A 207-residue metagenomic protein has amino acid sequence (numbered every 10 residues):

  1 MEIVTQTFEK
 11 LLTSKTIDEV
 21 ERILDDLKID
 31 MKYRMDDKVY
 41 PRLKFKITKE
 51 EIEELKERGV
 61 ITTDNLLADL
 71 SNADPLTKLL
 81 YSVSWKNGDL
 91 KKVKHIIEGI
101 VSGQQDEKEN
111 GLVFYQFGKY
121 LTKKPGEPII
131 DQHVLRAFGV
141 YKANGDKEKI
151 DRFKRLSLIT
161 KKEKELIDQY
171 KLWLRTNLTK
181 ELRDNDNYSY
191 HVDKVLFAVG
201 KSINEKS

Functional and structural regions predicted by a protein language model:
M1-F45, P128-S207: C-terminal accessory module of base-excision DNA glycosylases/AP lyases that mediates lesion recognition and DNA
M1-G103: Long, highly charged, low-complexity intrinsically disordered interaction regions that mediate electrostatic DNA/RNA
E50-E57, A68, N72-G88, Q116-L121 (+2 more regions): Short, hydrophobic/amphipathic alpha-helical patches that form generic packing surfaces within helical domains
N65-P75, D89, V113, G145 (+1 more regions): Intrinsic-disorder/low-complexity, polar/charged segments
I97-K124: Helix-hairpin-helix
